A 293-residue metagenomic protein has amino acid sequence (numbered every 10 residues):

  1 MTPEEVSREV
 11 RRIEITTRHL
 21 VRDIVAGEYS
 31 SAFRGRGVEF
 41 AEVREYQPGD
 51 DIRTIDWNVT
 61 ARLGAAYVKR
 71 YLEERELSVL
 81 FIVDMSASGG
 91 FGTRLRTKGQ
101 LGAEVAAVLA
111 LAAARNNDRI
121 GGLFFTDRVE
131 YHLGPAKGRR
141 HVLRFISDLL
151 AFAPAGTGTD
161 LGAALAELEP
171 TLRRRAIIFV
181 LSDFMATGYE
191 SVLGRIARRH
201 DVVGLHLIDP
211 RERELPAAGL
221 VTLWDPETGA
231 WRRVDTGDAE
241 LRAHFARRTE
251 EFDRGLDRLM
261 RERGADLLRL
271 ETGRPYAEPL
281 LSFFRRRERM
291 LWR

Functional and structural regions predicted by a protein language model:
M1-A32, E42, D51, E167-R174 (+1 more regions): Von Willebrand factor type A / integrin I
M1-R139, E167, I177-V180, A186-T187 (+3 more regions): An amphipathic, basic-hydrophobic helix/alpha-beta surface used to engage anionic, phosphate-rich ligands or surfaces
R53, R75, H141, T157-D160 (+3 more regions): Helical mechanochemical/support elements of P-loop NTPase systems and associated helical scaffolds
Q100, A155-G162, R247-E250: Conserved phosphate-coordination/catalytic loops
E104, V108, T159-A166, R254 (+1 more regions): Short, contiguous clusters of charged residues that form electrostatic/catalytic patches at enzyme active sites, used
H132-D148, R285: Short, electropositive alpha-helical surface patch
H141-A176, G188, D209-R211: Von Willebrand factor
V180-L181, T272: Small/polar loops that bind or transfer phosphate-bearing groups
